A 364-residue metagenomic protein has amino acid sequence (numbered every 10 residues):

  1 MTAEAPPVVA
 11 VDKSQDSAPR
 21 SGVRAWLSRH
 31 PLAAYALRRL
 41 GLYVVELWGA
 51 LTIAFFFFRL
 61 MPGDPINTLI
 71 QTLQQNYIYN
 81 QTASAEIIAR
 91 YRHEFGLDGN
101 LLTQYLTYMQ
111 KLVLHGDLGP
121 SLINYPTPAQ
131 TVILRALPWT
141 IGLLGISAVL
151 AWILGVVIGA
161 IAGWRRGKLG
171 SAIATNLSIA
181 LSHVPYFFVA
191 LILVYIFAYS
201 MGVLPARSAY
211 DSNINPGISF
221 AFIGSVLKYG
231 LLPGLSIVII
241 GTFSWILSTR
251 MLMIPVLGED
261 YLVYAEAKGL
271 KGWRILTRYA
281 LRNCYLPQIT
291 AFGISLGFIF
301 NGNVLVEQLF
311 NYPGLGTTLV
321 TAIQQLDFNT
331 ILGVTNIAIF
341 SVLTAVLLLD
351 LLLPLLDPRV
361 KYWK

Functional and structural regions predicted by a protein language model:
M1-Y43, R166-K168, L351-K364: Transmembrane alpha-helical segments of polytopic membrane transport and secretion proteins
E4, V23-L32, E94-V156: An internal, D/E-rich "acidic patch" concept
R20-A25, E46-A54, F58-R59, L143 (+1 more regions): Helix-terminus/capping and membrane-interface signal
A33-A34, I133, L137-G170, Y186 (+1 more regions): Alpha-helical transmembrane segments of integral membrane proteins, especially multi-pass inner/plasma-membrane
L47-T103, M201-F222: Hydrophobic alpha-helical transmembrane segments of membrane transport/permease proteins and related membrane-embedded
A50, A54-F58, G63, A190 (+5 more regions): Juxtamembrane/transmembrane-helix interface segments of polytopic membrane transporters
I53-L60, A89, L177-S208, S236-V238 (+1 more regions): Membrane-water interface segments at the C-terminal ends of transmembrane alpha-helices in multi-pass inner-membrane
T82-L114, F310-A322: Short hydrophobic, aromatic-rich alpha-helical segments embedded in or entering the lipid bilayer of multi-pass
